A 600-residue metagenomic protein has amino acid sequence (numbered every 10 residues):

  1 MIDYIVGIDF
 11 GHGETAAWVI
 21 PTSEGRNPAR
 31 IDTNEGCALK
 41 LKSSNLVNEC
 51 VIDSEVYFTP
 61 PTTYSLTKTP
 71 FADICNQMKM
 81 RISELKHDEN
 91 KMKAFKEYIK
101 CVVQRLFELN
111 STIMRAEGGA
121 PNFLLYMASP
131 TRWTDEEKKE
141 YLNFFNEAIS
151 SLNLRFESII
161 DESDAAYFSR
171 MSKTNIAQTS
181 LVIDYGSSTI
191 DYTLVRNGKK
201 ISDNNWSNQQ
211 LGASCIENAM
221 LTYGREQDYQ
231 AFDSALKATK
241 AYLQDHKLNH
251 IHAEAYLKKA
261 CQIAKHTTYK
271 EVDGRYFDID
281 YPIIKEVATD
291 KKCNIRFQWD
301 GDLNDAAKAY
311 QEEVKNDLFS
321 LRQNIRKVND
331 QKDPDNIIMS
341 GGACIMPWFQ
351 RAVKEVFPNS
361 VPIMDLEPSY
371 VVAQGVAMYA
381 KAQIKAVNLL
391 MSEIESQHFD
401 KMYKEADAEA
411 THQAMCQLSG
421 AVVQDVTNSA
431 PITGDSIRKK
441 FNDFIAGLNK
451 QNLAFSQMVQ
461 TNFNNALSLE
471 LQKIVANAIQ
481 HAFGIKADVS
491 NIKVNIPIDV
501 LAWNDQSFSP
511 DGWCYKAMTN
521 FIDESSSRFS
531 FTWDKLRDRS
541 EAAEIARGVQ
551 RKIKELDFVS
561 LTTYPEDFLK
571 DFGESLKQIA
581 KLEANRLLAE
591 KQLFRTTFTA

Functional and structural regions predicted by a protein language model:
M1-D3, E157-Y185, V371-N388: Conserved phosphate-binding catalytic cores of ATP/NTP-utilizing and phosphoryl-transfer enzymes
I2-P28, M171-D203, V376: Gly/Thr-rich phosphate-binding beta-strand-loop-beta motif of the actin/hexokinase/Hsp70
S23-N146, C215-D278: Phosphate-binding loop and its immediate beta->loop->alpha context in nucleotide/phosphate-handling enzymes
P61-A72, R132, C215-R351, Y403-N464 (+9 more regions): Gly/charged contiguous loops adjacent to phosphate- or pyrophosphate-bearing nucleotide/cofactor binding elements
E97-E117, E162-I176, D305-P334, Y379 (+2 more regions): Phosphate/ATP-binding catalytic cores across multiple sugar-kinase/actin-like superfamilies, primarily ASKHA
E140-F144, I345-F357: Conserved helicase motor "Helicase C" RecA-like lobe of SF1/SF2 P-loop NTPases
I149-A165, V353-A377: Conserved phosphate-binding/catalytic loops in two-lobed NTP-binding clefts
V182-K199, A386-S419: Extended, charge-rich low-complexity interaction segments
